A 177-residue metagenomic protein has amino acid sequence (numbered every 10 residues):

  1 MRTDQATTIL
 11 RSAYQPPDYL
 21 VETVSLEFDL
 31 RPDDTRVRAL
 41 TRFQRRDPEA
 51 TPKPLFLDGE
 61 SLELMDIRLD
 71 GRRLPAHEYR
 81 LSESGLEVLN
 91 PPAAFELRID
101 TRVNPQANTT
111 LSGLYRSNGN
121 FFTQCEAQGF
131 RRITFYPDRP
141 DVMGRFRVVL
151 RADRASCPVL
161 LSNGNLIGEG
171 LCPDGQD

Functional and structural regions predicted by a protein language model:
M1-D177: Acidic/His-enriched low-complexity segments
